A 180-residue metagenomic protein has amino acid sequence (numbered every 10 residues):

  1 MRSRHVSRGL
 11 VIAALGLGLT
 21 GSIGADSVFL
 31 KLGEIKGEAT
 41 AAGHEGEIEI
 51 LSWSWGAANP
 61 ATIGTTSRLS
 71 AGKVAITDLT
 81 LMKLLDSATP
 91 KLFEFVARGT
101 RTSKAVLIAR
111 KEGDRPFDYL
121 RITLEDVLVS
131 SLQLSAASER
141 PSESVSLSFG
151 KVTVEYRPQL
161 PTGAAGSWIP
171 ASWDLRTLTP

Functional and structural regions predicted by a protein language model:
M1-V11: Bacterial N-terminal signal peptides that target proteins for export
G9-T20: Bacterial N-terminal signal peptides
G21-P180: Glycine-rich, low-complexity intrinsically disordered segments
